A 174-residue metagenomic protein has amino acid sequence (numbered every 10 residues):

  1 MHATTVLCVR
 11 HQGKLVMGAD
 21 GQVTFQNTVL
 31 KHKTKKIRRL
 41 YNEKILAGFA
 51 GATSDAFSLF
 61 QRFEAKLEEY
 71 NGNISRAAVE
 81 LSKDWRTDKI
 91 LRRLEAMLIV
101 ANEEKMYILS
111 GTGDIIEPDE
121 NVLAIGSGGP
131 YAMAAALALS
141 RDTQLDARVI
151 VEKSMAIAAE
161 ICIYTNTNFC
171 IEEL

Functional and structural regions predicted by a protein language model:
M1-R92, P130-Y131, S140-L145: Conserved short S/T/G-enriched processing/targeting/catalytic segments and their helical context
A3-V6, Q12, K83-R86, K105-M106 (+4 more regions): C-terminal binding/interaction regions
R10-K14, Y41-N42, A101-E104, G111 (+1 more regions): Short acidic-glycine loop/turn motifs at beta-strand connectors
G21-V23, T53, E104, G113 (+1 more regions): Acidic, glycine-rich active-site loops and adjacent beta-strand->loop/helix elements that engage anionic groups
R93-S127: Long, charge-patterned amphipathic alpha-helical coiled-coil/hairpin "stalk" segments used as oligomerization
L109, A132-A134: Short active-site-adjacent structural elements
L137: Glycine-rich phosphate/diphosphate-binding loop of Rossmann-like nucleotide-binding domains
